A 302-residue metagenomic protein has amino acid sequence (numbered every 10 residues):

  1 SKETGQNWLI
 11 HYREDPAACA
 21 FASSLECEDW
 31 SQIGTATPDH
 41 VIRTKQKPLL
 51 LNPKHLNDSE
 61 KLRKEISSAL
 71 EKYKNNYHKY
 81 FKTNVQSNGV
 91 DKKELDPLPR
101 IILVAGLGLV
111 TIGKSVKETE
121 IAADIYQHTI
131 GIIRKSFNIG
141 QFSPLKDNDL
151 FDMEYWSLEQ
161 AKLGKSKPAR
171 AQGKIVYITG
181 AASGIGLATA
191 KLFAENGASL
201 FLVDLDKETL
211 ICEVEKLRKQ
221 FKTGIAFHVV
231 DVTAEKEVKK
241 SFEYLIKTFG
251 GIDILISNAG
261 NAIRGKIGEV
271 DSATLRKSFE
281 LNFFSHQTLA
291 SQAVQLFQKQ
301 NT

Functional and structural regions predicted by a protein language model:
S1-R170: Domain-length cofactor-binding catalytic modules of enzymes
K174-F201: Canonical Rossmann dinucleotide-binding motif of NAD(H)/NADP(H)-dependent dehydrogenases/reductases, specifically
A198-C212: Conserved glycine-rich Rossmann-like NAD(P)H-binding loop of the short-chain dehydrogenase/reductase
K207-E208, V229-K240, S272: The beta1-alpha1 cofactor-binding region of Rossmann-like NAD(H)/NADP(H)-dependent oxidoreductases
F221-G224, Y244-L255, I263: A glycine-rich helix->loop->beta "capping" turn within Rossmann-like NAD(P)(H)-dependent oxidoreductase domains
K266-I267, D271-F279: Substrate-binding pocket helix/loop in short-chain dehydrogenase/reductase
A290-S291: A short, exposed helix-loop element centered on a Lys and neighboring polar residues
